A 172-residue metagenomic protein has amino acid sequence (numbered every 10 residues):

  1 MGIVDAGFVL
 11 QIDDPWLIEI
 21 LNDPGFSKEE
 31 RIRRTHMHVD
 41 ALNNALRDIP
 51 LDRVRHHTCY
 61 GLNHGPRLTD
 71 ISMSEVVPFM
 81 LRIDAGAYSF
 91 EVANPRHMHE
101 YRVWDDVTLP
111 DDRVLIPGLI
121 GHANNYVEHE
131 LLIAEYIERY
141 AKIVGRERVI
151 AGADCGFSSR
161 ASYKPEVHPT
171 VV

Functional and structural regions predicted by a protein language model:
M1-V172: Domain-level signal for soluble alpha/beta catalytic cores
